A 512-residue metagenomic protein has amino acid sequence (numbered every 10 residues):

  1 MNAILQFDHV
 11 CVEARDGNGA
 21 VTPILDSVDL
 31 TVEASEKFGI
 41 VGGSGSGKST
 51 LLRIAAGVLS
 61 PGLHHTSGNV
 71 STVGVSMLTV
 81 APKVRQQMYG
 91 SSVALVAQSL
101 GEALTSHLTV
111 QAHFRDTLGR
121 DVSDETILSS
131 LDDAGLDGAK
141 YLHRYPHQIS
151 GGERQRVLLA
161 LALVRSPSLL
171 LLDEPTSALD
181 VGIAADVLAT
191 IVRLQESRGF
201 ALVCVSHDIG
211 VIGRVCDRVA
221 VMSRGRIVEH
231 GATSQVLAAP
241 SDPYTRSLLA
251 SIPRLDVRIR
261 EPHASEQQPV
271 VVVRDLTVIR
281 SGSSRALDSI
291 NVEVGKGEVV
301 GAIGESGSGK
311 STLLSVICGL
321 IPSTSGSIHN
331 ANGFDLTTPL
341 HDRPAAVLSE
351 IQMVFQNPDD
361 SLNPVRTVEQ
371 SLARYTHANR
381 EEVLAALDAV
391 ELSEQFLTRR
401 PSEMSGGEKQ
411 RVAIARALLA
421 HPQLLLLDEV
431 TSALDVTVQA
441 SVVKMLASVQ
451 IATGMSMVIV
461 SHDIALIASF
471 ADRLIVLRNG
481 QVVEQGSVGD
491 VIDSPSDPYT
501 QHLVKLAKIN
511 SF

Functional and structural regions predicted by a protein language model:
A56, C318: Helix-to-loop junction immediately C-terminal to a conserved catalytic motif
N69-Q87, S327-A346, K444, S487 (+1 more regions): ABC ATPase NBD Q-loop/coupling interface
Y145-I149, E153, R400-M404, E408: Conserved ABC ATPase signature
V157, A162-L163, L418: ABC ATPase C-loop
S166, H421: Conserved catalytic motifs of ABC-family nucleotide-binding domains
I212-R214, I467-S469: A short, surface-exposed alpha-helical micro-motif characterized by mixed small hydrophobic and charged/polar residues
I227-G231, Q485-G486: ABC ATPase "signature
